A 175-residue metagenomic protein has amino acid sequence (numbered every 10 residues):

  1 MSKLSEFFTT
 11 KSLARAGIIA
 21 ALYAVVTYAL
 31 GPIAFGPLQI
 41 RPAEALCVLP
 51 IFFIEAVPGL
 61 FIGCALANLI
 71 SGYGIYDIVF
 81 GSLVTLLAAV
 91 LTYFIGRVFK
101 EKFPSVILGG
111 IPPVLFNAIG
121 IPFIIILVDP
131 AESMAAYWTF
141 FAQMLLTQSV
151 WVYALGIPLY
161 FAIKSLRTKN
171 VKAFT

Functional and structural regions predicted by a protein language model:
M1-E6, V171-T175: Membrane-interfacial, low-structure loops and terminal tails that flank and connect transmembrane helices in multi-pass
S2-P58: Hydrophobic transmembrane alpha-helices
Y23, L60-N68: Small-polar-interrupted transmembrane alpha-helices in polytopic inner-membrane proteins
P32-P37, A65-T175: Membrane-embedded alpha-helical hairpins and interfacial helices in multi-pass inner-membrane proteins
F52-L60, N117-P122: A generic, lipid-embedded transmembrane alpha helix
